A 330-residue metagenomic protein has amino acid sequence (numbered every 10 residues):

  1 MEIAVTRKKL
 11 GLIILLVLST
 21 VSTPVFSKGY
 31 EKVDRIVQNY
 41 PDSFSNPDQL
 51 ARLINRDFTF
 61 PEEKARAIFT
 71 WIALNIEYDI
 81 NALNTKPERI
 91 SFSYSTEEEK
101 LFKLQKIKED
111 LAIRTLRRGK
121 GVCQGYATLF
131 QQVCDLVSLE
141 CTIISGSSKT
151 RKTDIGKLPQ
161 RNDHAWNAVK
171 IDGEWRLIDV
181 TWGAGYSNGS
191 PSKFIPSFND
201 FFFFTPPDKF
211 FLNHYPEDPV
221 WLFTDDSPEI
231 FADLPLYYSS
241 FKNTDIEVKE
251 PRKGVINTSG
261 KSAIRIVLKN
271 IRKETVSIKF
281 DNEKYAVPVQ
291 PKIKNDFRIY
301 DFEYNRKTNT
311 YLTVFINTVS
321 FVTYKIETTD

Functional and structural regions predicted by a protein language model:
E2-L12: Bacterial N-terminal signal peptides that target proteins for export
I13-L15, V25: Cleavable N-terminal signal peptides
T20-P24: N-terminal signal peptide c-region/cleavage motif recognized by signal peptidases
F26-V122: Secondary-structure boundary elements
D57, G156-L158, V255, E303: Residues embedded in well-ordered secondary-structure elements
A112-T128, D208-L212, P219: N-terminal short leaders/motifs
A127-T205: Hydrophobic/aromatic-rich core segments of domains that either
S187-D330: Alpha-helical and coiled-coil interaction segments, frequently adjacent to or embedded within charge-biased
